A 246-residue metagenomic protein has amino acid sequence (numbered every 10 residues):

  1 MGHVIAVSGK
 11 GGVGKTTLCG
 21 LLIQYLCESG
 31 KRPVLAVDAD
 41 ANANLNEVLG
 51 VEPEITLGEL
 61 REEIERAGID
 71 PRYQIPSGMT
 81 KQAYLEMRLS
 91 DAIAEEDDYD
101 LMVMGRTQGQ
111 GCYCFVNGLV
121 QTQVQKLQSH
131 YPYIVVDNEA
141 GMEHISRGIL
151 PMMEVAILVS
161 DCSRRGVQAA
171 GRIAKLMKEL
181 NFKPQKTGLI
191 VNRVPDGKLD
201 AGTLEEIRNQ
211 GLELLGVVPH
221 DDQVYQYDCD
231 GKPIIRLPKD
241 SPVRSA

Functional and structural regions predicted by a protein language model:
H3-A41: Walker A/P-loop phosphate-binding motif and the immediately C-terminal alpha-helix
V4, P33-L35, Y99-L101, Y133-V135 (+1 more regions): Residue-level preference for the first positions of well-ordered beta-strands
C27-D97: N-terminal phosphate/diphosphate-binding loop that engages ATP/GTP or pyrophosphate donors across diverse enzyme folds
A39-N42, R193-P195, D221: Residues in the short beta-alpha loop(s) of Rossmann-like NAD(P)-binding domains
V51-I55, L176-M177, L204-R208, K232-I235: Short, hinge-like loop/turn segments at secondary-structure boundaries
K81-V136: Cytosolic-facing regulatory segments adjacent to core modules
F115-V217, Q226: Conserved catalytic-core segment of NTP-binding enzymes
D230-S245: C-terminal boundary of histidine-terminating zinc-finger modules
